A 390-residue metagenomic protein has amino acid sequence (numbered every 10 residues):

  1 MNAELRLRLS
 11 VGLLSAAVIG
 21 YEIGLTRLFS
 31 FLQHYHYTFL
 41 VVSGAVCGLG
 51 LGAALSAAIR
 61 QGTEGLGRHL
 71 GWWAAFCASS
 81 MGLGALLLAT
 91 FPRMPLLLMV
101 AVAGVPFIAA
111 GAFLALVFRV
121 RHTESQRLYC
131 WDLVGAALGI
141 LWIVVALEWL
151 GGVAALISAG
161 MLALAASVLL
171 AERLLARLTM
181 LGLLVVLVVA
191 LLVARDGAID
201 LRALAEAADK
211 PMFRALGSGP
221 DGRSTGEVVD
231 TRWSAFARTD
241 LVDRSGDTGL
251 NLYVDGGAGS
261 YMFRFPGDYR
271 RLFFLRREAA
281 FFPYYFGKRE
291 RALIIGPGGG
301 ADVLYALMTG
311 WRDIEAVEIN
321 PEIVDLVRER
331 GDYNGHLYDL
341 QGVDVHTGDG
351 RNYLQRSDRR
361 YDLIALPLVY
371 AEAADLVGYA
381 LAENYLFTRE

Functional and structural regions predicted by a protein language model:
M1-E390: Alpha-helical transmembrane segments of multi-pass membrane proteins
